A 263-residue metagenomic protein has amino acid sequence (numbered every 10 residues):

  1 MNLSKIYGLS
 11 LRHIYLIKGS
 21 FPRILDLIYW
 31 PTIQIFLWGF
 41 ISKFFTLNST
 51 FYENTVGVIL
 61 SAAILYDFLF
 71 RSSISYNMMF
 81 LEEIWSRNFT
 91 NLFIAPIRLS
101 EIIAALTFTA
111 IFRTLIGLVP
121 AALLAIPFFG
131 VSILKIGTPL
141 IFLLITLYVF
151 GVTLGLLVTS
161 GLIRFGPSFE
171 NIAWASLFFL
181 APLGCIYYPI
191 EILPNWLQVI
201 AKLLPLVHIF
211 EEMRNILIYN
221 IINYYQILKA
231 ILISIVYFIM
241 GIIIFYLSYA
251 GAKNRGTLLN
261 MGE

Functional and structural regions predicted by a protein language model:
M1-E263: Hydrophobic transmembrane alpha-helices and immediately adjacent juxtamembrane helices of multi-pass inner-membrane
